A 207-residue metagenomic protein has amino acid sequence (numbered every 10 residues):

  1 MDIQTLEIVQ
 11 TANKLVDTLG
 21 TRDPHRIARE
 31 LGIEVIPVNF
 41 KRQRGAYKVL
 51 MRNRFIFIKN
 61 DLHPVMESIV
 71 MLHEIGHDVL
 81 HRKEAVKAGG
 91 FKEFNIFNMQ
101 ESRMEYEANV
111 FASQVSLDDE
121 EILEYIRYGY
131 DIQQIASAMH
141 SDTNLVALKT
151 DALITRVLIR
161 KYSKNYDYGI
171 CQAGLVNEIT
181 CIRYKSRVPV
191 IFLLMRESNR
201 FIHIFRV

Functional and structural regions predicted by a protein language model:
M1-V207: Active-site hotspot residues in diverse enzymes, especially metal/ion-binding acidic/histidine motifs
